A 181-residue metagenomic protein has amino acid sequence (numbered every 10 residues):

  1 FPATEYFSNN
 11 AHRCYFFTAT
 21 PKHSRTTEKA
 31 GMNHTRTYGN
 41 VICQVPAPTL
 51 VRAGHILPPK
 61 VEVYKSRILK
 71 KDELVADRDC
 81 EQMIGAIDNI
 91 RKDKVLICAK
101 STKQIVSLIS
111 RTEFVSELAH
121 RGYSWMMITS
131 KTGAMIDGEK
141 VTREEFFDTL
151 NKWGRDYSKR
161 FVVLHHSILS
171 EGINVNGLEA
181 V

Functional and structural regions predicted by a protein language model:
P2-I56: Post-DEXD/H (motif II) to motif III coupling segment of the RecA-like Helicase ATP-binding lobe
N10-R13, Y38-N40, I56-K60, R121-S124 (+1 more regions): Short glycine-/polar-rich loops that comprise or flank the Walker A/P-loop and associated switch/sensor motifs
F17, L96-C98, I128: Short hydrophobic segments within beta-strands
H23-E28, M135-I136, I173-N174: Switch/connector loops and helix/strand junctions flanking conserved nucleotide-binding motifs in nucleotide-processing
G39-V106, R111: Conserved interdomain linker/interface between the two RecA-like ATPase lobes of SF2 helicase motors
G54, V162-V181: SF2 helicase motor core recognition
T102-T129: Conserved helicase motor "Helicase C" RecA-like lobe of SF1/SF2 P-loop NTPases
G122-S170: Conserved helicase ATPase core of P-loop NTP-dependent helicases/translocases
